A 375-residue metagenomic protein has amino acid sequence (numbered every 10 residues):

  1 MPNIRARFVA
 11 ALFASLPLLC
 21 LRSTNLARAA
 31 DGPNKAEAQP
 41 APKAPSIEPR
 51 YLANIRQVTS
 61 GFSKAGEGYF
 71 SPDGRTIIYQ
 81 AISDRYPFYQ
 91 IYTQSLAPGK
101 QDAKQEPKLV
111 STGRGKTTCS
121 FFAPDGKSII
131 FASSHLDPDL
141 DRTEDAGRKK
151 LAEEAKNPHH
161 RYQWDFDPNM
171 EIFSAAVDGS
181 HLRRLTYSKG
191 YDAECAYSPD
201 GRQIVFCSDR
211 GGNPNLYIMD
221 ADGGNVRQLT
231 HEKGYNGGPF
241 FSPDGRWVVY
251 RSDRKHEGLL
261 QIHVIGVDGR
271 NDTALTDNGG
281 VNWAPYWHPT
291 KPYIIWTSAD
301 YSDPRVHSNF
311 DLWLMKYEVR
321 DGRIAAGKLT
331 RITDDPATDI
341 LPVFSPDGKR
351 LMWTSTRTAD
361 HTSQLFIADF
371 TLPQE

Functional and structural regions predicted by a protein language model:
M1-A6: N-terminal secretory signal peptides that target proteins for export/translocation
A10-R22: Bacterial N-terminal signal peptides
A11-F13, R28, G322: A periodicity- and composition-biased signal for non-globular, repetitive helical segments
C20-P33: Signal peptide processing junction and immediate N-terminal pro/mature segment of secreted/exported proteins
A30-E375: Sequence signature of WD/YWTD-type beta-propeller architectures
